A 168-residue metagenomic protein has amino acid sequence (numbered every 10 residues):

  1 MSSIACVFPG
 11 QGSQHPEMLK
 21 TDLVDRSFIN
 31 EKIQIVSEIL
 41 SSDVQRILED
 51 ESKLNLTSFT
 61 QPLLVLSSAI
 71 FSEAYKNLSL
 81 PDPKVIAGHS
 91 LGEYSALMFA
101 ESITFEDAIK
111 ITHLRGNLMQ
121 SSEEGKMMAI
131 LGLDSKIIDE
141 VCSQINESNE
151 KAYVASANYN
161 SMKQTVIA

Functional and structural regions predicted by a protein language model:
S2-A87, N146-E150, I167: Helix-rich "cap/lid" substructures immediately adjacent to catalytic or cofactor-binding pockets
Q11-S13, L40, A100-A168: Alpha/beta catalytic cores of group-transfer enzymes, especially the acyltransferase/condensing modules of polyketide
L19, L23-V24, E49, N55 (+5 more regions): Generic, ordered loop/turn and secondary-structure boundary motif
Q34-I35, L66-I70, E93, E106 (+1 more regions): A broad detector of short, well-ordered amphipathic alpha-helices that serve as recognition/interaction surfaces
S68, K84-G92, A96, A100 (+1 more regions): Gly/Ala-rich beta-loop-alpha elbow adjacent to hydrolase catalytic centers
